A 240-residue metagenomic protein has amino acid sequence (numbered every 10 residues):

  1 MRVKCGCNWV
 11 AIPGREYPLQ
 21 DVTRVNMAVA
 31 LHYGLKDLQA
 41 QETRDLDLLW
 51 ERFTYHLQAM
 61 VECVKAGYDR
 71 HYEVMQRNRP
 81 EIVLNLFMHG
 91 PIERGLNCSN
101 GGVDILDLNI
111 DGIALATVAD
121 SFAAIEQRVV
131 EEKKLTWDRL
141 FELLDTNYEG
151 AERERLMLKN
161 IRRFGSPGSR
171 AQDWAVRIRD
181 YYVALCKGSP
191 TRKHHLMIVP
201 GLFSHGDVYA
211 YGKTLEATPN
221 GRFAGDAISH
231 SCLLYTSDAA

Functional and structural regions predicted by a protein language model:
M1-D107, G112, T117-I125: Function-dense linear segments that define catalytic or interfacial modules in macromolecule-processing proteins
Y68-H71, L96-N100, K133-F223: Internal maturation/activation junctions in enzymes
L115-E142: Catalytic phosphate/nucleotide-handling subdomain of diverse soluble enzymes
A227-S229: Intrinsically disordered, low-complexity segments
Y235-A240: Conserved small/polar residues in nucleotide/adenosyl-binding loops
